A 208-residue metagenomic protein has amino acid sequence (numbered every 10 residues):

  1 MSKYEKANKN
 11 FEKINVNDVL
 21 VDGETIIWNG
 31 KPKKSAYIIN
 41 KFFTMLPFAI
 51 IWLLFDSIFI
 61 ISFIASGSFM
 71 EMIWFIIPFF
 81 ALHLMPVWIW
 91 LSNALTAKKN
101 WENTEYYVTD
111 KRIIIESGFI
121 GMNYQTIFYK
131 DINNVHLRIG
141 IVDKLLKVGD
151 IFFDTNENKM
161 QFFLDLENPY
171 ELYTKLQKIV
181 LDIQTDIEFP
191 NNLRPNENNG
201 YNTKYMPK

Functional and structural regions predicted by a protein language model:
S2-K31: Short, charged cytosolic
S2-Y4, L145-K208: A membrane-cytosol interface segment of integral membrane proteins
N17-L20, K98, E105, V142-D143: Short secondary-structure boundary/capping segments
I27-N29, Y107, I114, F152-D154: Soluble periplasmic/extracytoplasmic beta-strand elements of cell-envelope proteins
K31-K34, K111: Generic short beta-strand segments
K34, S117-E171: Non-transmembrane, membrane-adjacent beta-strand/coil modules in membrane-associated proteins and peripheral
S35-E102: Alpha-helical transmembrane spans
I89-H136: Conserved beta-hairpin
